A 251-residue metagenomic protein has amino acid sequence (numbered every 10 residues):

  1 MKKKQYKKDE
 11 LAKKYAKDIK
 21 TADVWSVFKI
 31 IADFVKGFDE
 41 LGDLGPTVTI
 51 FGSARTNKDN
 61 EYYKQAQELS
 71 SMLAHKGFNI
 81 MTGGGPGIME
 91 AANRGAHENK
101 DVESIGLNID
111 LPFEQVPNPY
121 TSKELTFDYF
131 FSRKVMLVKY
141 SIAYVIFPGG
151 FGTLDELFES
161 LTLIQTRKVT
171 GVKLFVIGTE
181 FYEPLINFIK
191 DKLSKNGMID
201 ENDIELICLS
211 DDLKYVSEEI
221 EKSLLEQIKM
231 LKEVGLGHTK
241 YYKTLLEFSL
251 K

Functional and structural regions predicted by a protein language model:
M1-V48, D211-K251: SAM-dependent methyltransferases
K13-L107: Glycine-rich beta-alpha loop segments
K64, G87-I146: Acidic/glycine-enriched connector segments
D110-Q115, T153, F181-P184: Short gly/pro/ser/thr-enriched loop/turn and capping motifs at secondary-structure boundaries
E124-F130, E205-V216: Short acidic-hydrophobic, aromatic-tinged amphipathic segments that line or gate anion-handling sites
D128-E180, L224-K229: Active-site/ligand-binding-proximal alpha/beta "capping" segment
M136-A143, G197-D211: Conserved thiamine diphosphate
T166-S194, M198-N202, L213-E219: Phosphate/ribose-phosphate-bearing ligand recognition and processing surfaces, centered on ADP-ribose/NAD(+/P+) systems
